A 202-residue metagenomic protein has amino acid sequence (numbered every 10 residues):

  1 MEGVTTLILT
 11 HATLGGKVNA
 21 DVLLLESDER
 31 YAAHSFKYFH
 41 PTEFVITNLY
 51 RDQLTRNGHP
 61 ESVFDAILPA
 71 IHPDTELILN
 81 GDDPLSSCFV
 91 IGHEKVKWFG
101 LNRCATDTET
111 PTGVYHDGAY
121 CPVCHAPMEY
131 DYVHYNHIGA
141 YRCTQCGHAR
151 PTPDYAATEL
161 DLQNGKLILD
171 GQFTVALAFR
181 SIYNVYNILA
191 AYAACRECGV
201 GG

Functional and structural regions predicted by a protein language model:
M1-E2: Short beta-strand-centered segment that lines the nucleotide-binding/catalytic pocket of NTP-utilizing
T6-H11: Walker A/P-loop NTP-binding motif
A12-G16, I46-L49, N136-I138, I188: A generic short-segment signal for beta-strand/edge and adjacent turn/coil regions
G16-D131: Flexible active-site lid/hinge loop adjacent to a nucleotide/diphosphate and Mg2+-phosphate binding pocket
K97-G202: Adenine nucleotide phosphate-binding catalytic loops in nucleotide-utilizing enzymes
